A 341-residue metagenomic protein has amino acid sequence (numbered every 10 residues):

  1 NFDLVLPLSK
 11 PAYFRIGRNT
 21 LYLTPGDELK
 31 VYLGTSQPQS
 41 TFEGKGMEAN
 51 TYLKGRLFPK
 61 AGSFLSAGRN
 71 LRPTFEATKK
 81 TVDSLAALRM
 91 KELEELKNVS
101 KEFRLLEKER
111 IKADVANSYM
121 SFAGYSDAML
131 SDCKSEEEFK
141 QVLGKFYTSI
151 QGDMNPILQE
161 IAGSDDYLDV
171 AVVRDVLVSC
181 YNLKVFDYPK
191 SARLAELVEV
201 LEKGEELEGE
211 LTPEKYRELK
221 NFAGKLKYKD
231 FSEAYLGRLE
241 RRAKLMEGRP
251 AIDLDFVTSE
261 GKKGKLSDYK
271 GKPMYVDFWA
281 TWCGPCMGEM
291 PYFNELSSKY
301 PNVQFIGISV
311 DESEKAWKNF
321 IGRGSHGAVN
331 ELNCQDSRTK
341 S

Functional and structural regions predicted by a protein language model:
N1-L106, R110, Y119-S121, D127-A128: A non-transmembrane, solvent-exposed segment enriched in polar/low-complexity residues
T81-S84, L88, E92, E138-S149 (+7 more regions): Charge-rich, solvent-exposed alpha-helical interaction surfaces
F103-L106, V173-P250: N-terminal targeting signals for export/organelle localization
K108-A171: Extended amphipathic alpha-helical segments with heptad-repeat/coiled-coil character used for oligomerization, fusion
E233-L266, A328-T339: N-terminal "domain-start" segment that seeds a small globular fold
K270, Y275-E295: Conserved redox-active cysteine motifs that mediate thiol-disulfide chemistry, especially di-cysteine Cys-X(1-2)-Cys
M274-D277, Q304-I308, N330-N333: Structural recognition of the beta-strand scaffold that forms the well-ordered cores of secreted hydrolase catalytic
G288-G327, R338-K340: Structural microenvironment flanking redox-active thiols in thiol-disulfide oxidoreductases
